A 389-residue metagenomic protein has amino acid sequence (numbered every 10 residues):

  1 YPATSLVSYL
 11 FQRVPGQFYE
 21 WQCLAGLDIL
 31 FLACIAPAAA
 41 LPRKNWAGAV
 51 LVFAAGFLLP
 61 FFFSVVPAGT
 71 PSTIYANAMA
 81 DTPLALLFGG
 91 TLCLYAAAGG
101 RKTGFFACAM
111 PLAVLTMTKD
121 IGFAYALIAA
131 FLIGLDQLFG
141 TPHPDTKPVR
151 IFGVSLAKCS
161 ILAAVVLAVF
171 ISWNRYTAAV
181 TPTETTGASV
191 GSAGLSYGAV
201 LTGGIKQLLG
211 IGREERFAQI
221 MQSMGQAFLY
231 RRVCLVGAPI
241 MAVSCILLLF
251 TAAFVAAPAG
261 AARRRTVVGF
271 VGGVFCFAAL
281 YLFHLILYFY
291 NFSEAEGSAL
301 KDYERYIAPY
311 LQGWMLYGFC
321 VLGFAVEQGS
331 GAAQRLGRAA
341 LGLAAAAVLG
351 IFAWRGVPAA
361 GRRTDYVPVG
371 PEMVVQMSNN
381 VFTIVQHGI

Functional and structural regions predicted by a protein language model:
V7-Q17, L135-F139, F152-A253: Membrane-lumen/periplasm interface segments of specific transmembrane helices in polyprenyl phosphate-linked
Q22-A49: Transmembrane-helix motifs of polytopic, lipid-linked glycan transferases
G48-F62, A261-S293: Transmembrane alpha-helix segments characteristic of polytopic inner-membrane glycan-assembly/cell-envelope
V50-L86, M117: Aromatic- and kink-enriched transmembrane "portal" helix at the membrane-lumen/periplasm boundary that abuts
A78-L87, A124-Y125, E294-A325: Hydrophobic/aromatic-rich transmembrane helices and adjacent perimembrane loops
F88-G104: Membrane-interface transmembrane helices that cradle and orient dolichyl/undecaprenyl
G104-D120, A124-F131: Membrane-interface alpha helices of multi-pass inner-membrane proteins
T181, T185-A188, V348-I389: Membrane-embedded, lumen/periplasm-facing catalytic core of multi-pass transferases that use lipid-linked donors
